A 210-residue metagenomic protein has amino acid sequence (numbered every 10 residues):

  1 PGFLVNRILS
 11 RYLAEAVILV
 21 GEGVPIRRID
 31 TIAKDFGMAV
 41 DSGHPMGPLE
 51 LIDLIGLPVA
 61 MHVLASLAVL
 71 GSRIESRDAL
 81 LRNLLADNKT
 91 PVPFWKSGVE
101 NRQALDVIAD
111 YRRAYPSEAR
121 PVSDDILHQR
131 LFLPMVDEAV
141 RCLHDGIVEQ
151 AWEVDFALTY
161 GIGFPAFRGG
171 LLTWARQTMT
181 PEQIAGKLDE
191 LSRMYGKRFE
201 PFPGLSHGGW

Functional and structural regions predicted by a protein language model:
P1-W210: N-terminal glycine-rich phosphate-binding loop for ADP-containing cofactors
